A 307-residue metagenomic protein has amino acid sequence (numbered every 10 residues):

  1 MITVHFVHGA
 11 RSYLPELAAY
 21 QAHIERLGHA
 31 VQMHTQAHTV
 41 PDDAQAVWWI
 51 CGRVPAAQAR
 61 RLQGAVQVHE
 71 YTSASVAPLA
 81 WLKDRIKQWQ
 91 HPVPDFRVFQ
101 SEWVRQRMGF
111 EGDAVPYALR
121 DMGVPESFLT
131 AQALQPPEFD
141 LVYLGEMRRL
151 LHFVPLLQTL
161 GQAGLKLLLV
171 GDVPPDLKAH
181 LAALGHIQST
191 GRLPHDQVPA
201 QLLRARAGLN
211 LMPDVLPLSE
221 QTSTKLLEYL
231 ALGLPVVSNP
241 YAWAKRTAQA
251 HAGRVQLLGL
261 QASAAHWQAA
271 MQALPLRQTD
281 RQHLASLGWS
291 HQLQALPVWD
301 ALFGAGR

Functional and structural regions predicted by a protein language model:
M1-R53, V237, G304-R307: N-terminal pre-catalytic "stem/leader" segment of glycosyltransferase-like enzymes
G9-L17, V124-A182, S189-A200: Conserved catalytic-core segment of nucleotide-activated headgroup transferases in glycan assembly
P15, S127, L258-R307: A charged, aromatic-enriched C-terminal amphipathic alpha-helix characteristic of glycosyltransferases across folds
V47-W48, R60-A77: Active-site proximal beta-strand in glycosyltransferases
A74, P78-F99: Membrane-proximal helix-turn-helix segments that form the acceptor-binding/catalytic region of lipid-linked
D95-T130: Donor nucleotide-sugar binding/catalytic pocket of nucleotide-sugar-dependent glycosyltransferases
R148-L151, P194-V198, N210-E228, S238-T247: Nucleotide-sugar-dependent
R206, G233: A short alpha->beta transition loop at the rim of the catalytic pocket in nucleotide-sugar-dependent
